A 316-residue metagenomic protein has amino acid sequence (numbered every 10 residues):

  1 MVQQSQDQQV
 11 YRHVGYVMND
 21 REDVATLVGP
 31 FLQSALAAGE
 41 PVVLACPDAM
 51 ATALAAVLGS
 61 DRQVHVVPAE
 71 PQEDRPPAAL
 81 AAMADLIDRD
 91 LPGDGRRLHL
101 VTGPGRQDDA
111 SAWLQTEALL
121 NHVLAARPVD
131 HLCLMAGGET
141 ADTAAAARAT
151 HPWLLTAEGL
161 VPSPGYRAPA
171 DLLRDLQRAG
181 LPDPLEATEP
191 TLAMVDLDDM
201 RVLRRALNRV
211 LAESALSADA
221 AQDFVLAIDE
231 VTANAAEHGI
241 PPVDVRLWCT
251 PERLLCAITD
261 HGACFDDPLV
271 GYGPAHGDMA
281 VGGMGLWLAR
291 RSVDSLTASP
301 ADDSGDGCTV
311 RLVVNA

Functional and structural regions predicted by a protein language model:
M1-L197, D306, A316: Non-catalytic sensory/regulatory segments that transmit input signals in bacterial signaling proteins
V28, T116, I228, G282-G285: Amphipathic coiled-coil/heptad-repeat helices and related helical stalk/stem segments that mediate oligomerization
E40, V129, L216, P241 (+1 more regions): Short glycine/serine/threonine/alanine-rich loop segments
L114, R201-R205, W287: Short, well-ordered alpha-helical segments
P182-P184, A236-A316: Conserved beta-strand-loop-beta-strand hairpin that lines the nucleotide-binding pocket of ATP/GTP-utilizing enzymes
E186-P190, Q222-A233, E237-G239, G273: Coiled-coil dimerization/phosphotransfer module
L197, R201-T232: Conserved short strand/loop->alpha-helix "switch" segment adjacent to the catalytic nucleotide/phosphoryl-transfer site
